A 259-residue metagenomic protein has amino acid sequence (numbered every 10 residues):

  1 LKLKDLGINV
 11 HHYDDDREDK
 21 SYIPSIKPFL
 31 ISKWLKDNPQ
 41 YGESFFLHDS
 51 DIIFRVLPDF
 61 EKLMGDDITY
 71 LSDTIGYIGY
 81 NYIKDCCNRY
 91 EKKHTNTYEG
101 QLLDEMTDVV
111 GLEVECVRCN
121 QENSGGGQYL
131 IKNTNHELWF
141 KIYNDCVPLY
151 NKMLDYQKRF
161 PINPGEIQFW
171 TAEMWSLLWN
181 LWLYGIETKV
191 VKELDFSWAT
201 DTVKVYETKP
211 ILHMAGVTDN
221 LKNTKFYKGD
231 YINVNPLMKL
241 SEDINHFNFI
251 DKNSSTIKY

Functional and structural regions predicted by a protein language model:
L1-Y259: Glycosyltransferase catalytic domains, chiefly GT-A lineage
